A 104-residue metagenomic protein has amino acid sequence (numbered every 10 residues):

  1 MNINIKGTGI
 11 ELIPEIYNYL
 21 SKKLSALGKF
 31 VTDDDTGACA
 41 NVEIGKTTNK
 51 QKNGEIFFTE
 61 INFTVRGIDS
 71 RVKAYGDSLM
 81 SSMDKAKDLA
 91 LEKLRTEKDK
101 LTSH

Functional and structural regions predicted by a protein language model:
M1-H104: N-terminal, polar/charged subdomain of small-to-medium soluble alpha/beta proteins
